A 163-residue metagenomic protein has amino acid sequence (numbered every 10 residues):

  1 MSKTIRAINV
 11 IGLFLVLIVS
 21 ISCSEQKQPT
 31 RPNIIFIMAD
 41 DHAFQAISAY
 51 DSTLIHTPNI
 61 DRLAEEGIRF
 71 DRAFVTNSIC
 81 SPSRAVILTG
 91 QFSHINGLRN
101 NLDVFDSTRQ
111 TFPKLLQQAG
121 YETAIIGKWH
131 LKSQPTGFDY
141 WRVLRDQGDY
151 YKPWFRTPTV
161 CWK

Functional and structural regions predicted by a protein language model:
S2-F14, I21-K163: Formylglycine-dependent sulfatase
